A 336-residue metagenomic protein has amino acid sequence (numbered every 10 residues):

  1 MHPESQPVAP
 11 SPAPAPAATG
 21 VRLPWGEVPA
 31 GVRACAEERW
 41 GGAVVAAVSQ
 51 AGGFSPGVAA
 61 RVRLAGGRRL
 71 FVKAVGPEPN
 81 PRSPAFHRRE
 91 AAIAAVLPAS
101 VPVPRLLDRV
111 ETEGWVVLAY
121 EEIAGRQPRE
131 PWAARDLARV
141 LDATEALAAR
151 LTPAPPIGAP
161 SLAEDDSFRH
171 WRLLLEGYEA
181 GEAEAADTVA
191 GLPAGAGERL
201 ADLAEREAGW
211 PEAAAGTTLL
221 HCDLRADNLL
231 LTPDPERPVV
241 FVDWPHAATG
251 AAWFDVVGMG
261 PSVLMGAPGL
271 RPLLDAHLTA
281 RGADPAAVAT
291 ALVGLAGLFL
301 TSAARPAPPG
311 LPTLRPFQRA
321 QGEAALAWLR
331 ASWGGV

Functional and structural regions predicted by a protein language model:
H2-P3, V110, Q127-G197, A214-T217 (+1 more regions): A cross-family kinase active-site recognition segment
H2-V48: Juxta-kinase regulatory segment immediately upstream of eukaryotic protein kinase catalytic domains
S5, G20, L270-P272, A276 (+1 more regions): ATP/Mg2+ or Mg2+-diphosphate-binding catalytic cores that bind nucleotide phosphates or diphosphates via glycine-rich
A51-L64, F71-V72, A204-F254: Active-site acidic catalytic loop and adjacent metal/ATP-binding pocket of ATP-dependent phosphoryl transfer enzymes
F54-P56, T112-V116: Short acidic/glycine-enriched loop/turn segments that link adjacent beta-strands
L70-E113, E130-A146: A conserved alpha-helical element in kinase catalytic cores
G114-R126: Conserved short submotifs of the Hanks-type protein kinase catalytic core that shape the nucleotide-binding pocket
W253-A283, L292-L311: Active-site activation/catalytic loop segments of kinase-like enzymes and analogous catalytic loops in related
